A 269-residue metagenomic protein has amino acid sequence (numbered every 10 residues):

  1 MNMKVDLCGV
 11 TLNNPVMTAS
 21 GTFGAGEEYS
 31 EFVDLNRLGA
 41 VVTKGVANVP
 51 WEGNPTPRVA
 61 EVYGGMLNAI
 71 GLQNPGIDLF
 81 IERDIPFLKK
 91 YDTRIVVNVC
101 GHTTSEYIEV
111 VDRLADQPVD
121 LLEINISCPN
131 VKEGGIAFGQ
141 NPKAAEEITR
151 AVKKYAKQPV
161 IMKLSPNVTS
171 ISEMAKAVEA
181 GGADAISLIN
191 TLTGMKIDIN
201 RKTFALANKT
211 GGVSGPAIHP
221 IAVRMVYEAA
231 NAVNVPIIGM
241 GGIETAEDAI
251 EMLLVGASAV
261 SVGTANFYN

Functional and structural regions predicted by a protein language model:
M1-I95, G101: N-terminal capping/small domains of soluble enzymes
G24-A25, S105, Y268: Acidic-and-aromatic substrate-binding clefts and catalytic sites of carbohydrate-active enzymes
E31, H102-I238, E247-A257, V262: Alpha/beta enzyme core
K44, G241, G263-T264: Short beta->alpha connector loops at strand-helix junctions that form conserved, small/polar/Pro-enriched
A47-E52, P129-V131, T193-K196, F267-N269: Short gly/pro/ser/thr-enriched loop/turn and capping motifs at secondary-structure boundaries
I243-E247, N269: Small/polar glycine-rich anion-binding or flexible loop at a beta-alpha turn
